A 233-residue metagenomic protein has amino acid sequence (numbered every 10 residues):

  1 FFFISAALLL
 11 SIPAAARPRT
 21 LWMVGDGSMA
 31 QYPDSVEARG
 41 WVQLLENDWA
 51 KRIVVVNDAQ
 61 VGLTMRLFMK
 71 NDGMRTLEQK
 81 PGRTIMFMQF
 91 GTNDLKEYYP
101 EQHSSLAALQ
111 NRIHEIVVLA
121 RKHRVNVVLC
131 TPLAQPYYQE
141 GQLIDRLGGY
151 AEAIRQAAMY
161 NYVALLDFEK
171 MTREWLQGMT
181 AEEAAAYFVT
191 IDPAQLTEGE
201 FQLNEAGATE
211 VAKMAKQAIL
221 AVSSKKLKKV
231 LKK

Functional and structural regions predicted by a protein language model:
F1-L10: Sec-dependent N-terminal signal peptides
I4, A14-Q60, G73-G82: Serine-esterase "nucleophile elbow" of acetyl-processing enzymes
L10-R19, K229-K233: Basic/polar N-terminal segments that are highly enriched at the extreme N-terminus, encompassing both cleavable
D26-S28, Q60-L63, T92, A208: Gly/Ser/Thr-rich helix-start
A30-P33, M65-R66, Y98, Y137-E140: A generic structural signal for short coil/turn motifs at secondary-structure boundaries
V36, F68, A107: Conserved phosphate-coordination/catalytic loops
L63-D72: Structural motif
N71-K232: Alpha-helical cap/lid subdomain in secreted, periplasmic, or secretory-pathway luminal O-acyl-processing enzymes
